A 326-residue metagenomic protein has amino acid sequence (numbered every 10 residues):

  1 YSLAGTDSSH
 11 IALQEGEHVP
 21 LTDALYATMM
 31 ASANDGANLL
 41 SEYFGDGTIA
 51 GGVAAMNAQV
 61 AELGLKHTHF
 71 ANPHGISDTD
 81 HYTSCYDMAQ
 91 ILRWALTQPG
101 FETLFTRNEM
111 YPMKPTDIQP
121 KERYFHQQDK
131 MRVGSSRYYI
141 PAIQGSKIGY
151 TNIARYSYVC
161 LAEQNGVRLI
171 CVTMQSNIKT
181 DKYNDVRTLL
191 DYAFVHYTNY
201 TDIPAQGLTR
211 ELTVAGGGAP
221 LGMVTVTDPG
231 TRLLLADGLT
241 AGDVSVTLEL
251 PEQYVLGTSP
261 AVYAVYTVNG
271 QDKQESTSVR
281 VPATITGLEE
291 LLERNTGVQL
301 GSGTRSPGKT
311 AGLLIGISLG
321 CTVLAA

Functional and structural regions predicted by a protein language model:
Y1-Y86, A95-P99: Active-site-adjacent loops and short helices of periplasmic peptidoglycan-processing enzymes
L65-K66, D80-Y82, Y86-D87, L92-S318: Domain-terminus/edge residues, biased toward the C-terminal soluble/receptor-binding domains of extracytoplasmic
C321-A326: C-terminal membrane-anchoring or membrane-association module
